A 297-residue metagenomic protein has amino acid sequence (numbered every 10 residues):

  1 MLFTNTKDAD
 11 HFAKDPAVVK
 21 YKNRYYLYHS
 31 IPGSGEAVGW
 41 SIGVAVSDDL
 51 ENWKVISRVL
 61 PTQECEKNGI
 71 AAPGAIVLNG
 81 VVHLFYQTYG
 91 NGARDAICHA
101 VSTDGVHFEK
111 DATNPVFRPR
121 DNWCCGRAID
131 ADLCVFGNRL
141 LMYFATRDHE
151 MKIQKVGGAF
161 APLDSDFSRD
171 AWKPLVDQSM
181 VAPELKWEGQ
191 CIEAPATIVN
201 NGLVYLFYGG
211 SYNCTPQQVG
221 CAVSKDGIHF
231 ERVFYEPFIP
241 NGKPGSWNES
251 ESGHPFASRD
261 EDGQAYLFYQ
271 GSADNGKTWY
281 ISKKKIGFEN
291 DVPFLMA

Functional and structural regions predicted by a protein language model:
M1-I70, I76-I129, C134-G189, I198-N248 (+1 more regions): Beta-rich carbohydrate-recognition and catalytic domains
N248-F256: Short aromatic loop motif centered on NTY/YTY
